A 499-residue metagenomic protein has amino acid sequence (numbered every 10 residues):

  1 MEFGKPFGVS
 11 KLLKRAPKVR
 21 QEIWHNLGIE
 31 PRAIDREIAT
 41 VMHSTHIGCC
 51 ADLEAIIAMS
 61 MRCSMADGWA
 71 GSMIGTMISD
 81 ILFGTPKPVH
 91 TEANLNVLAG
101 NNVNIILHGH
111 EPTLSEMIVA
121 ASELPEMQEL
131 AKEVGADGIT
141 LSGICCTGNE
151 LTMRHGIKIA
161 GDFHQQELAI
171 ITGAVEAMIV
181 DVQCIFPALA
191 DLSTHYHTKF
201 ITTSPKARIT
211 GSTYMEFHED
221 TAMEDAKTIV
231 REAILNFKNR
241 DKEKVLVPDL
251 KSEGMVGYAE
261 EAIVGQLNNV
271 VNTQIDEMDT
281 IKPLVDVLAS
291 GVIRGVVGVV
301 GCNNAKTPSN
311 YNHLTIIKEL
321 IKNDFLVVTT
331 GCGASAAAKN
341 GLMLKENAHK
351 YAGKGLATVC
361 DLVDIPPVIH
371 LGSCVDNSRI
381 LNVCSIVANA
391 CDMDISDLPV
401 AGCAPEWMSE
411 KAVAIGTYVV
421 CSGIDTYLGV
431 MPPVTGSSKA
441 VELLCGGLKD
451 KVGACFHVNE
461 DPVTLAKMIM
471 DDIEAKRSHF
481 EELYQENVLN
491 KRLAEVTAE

Functional and structural regions predicted by a protein language model:
M1-E499: Anaerobic metallocofactor- and corrinoid-dependent redox/one-carbon enzyme cores, especially those from methanogenesis
